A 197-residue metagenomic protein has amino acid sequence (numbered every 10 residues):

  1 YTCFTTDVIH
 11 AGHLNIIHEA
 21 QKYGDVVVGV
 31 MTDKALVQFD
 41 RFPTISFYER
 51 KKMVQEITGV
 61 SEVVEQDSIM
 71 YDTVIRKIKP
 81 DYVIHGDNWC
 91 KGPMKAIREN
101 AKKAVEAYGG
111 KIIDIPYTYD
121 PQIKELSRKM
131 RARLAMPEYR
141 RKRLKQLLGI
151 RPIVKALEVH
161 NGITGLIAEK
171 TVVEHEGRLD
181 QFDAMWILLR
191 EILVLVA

Functional and structural regions predicted by a protein language model:
Y1-P137: Nucleotidyltransferase catalytic core that binds NTPs
H13-K22, G162-Q181: Short amphipathic alpha-helices and their capping/turn segments at secondary-structure boundaries
Y23, P152-V154, F182: A general structural motif
V28, K155-N161, D183-I187: Hydrophobic faces of well-ordered beta-strands that scaffold small-molecule active sites in alpha/beta enzyme cores
D33-L36, G162-G165, L189-V194: Short active-site-proximal "capping" loops at secondary-structure junctions
A107, I150-P152, D180: A generic structural signal for short, non-catalytic loop/turn and secondary-structure boundary residues
R131-V173: N-terminal amphipathic alpha-helix/helix-capping segment at the start of soluble metabolic enzymes
V172-A197: Glycine-rich, proline-tolerant flexible connector loops at the mouths of alpha/beta enzymes
